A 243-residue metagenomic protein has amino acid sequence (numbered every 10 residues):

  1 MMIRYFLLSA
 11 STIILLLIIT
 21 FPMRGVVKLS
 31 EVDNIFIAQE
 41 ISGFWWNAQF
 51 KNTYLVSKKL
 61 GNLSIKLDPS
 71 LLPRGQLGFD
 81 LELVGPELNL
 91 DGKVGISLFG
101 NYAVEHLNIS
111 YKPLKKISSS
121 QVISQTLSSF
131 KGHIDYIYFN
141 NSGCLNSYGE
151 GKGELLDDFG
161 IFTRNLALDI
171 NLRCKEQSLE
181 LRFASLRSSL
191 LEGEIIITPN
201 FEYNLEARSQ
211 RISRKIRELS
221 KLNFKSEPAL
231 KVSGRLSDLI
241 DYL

Functional and structural regions predicted by a protein language model:
I3-L8, V32, L168-C174, L179-L243: Extended terminal
R4-P22: Hydrophobic membrane-insertion alpha-helices, especially the h-region of bacterial N-terminal signal peptides
L17-N34: Short, non-transmembrane alpha-helical segments in secretory-pathway proteins
F21-R24, N89-K93, D169: Low-complexity, intrinsically disordered segments exposed to solvent
F36-T126, H133-I137: N-terminal beta-strand/beta-hairpin edge segment
E40, Q49, T53, T126 (+1 more regions): Solvent-exposed beta-strand/coil patches in large extracellular/periplasmic or lumenal scaffold regions
F79, E105, S147-G149, Y203-L205: Transmembrane beta-strands of outer-membrane beta-barrel proteins
V84-P86, I109-K112, G153-L156, A184-S188 (+1 more regions): Short, solvent-exposed aromatic-acidic interface loops
